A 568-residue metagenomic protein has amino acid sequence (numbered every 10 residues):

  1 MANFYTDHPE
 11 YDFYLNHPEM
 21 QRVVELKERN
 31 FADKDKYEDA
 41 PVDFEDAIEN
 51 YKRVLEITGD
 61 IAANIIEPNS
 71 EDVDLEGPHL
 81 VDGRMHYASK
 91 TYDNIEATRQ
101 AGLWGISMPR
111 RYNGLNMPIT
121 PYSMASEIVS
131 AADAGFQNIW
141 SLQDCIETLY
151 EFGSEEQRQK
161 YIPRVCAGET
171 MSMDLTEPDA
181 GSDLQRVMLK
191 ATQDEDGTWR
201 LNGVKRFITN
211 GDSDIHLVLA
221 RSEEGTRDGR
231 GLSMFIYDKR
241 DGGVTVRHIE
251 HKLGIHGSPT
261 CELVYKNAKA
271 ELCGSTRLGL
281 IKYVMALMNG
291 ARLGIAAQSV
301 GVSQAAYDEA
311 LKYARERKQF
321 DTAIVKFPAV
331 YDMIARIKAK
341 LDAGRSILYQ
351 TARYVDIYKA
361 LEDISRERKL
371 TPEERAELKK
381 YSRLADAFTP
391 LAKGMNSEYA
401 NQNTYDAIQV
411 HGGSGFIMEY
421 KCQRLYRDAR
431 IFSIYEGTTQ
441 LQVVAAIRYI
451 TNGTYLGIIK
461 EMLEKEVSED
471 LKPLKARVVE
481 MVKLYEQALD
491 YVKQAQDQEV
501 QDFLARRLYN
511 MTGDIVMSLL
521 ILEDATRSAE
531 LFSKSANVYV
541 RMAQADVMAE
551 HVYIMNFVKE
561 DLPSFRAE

Functional and structural regions predicted by a protein language model:
M1-V81: Extended, charge-enriched "interface" segments that sit outside catalytic cores
A2, E10, H17-E19, I255 (+3 more regions): Alpha-helix capping/hinge segments and adjacent helical runs
D35-K36, R240, R247, P259-A291 (+3 more regions): A glycine-rich, basic-preceded beta-loop-alpha segment at the flavin cofactor/substrate interface of flavin-utilizing
G59-D60, K90-P163, A167, T209-G211 (+3 more regions): Internal helix-loop-helix
T198, N202-V244: A short core secondary-structure module
E316-K340, Q350: Terminal amphipathic helices with adjacent charged low-complexity linkers/tails
D342-K393, L489-F503, E523-E530: C-terminal helix-coil-helix/basic helical segment that borders enzyme active sites and/or dimer interfaces and provides
G453, K465-E568: C-terminal amphipathic alpha-helical interaction region
